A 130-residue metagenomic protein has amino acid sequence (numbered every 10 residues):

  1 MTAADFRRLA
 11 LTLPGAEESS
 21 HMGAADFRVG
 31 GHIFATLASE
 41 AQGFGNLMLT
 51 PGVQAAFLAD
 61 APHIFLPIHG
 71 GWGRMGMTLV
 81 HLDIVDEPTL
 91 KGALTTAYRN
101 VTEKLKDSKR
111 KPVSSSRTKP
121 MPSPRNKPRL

Functional and structural regions predicted by a protein language model:
M1-L130: Charge-dense, helix-prone N-terminal extensions
